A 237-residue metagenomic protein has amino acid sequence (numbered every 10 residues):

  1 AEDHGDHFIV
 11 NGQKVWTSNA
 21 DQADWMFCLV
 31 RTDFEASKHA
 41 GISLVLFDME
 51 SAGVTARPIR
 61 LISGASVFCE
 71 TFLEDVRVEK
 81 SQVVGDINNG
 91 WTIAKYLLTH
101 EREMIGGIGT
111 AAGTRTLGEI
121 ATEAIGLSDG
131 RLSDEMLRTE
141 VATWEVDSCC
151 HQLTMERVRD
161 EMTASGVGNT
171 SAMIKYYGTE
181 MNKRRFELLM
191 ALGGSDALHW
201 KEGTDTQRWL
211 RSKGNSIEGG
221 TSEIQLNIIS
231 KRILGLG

Functional and structural regions predicted by a protein language model:
A1-E2: A structural signal for short hydrophobic beta-strand segments in well-ordered beta-sheet cores
H7, N11-R57: A short core secondary-structure module
V10-G12, C28, V45, L73 (+5 more regions): Buried hydrophobic positions in well-ordered alpha/beta secondary-structure cores of metabolic enzymes
V15-D21, I62-S63, G214-G219: Glycine-rich phosphate/pyrophosphate-binding beta-alpha loops
W16, W25-F27, L44, F68-F72 (+5 more regions): Tryptophan-centric aromatic hotspots in well-structured domains and transmembrane helices
G53-Q152, N215, K231: Glycine-rich beta->alpha junctions and the first turn(s) of the following alpha-helix
I93-L97, I105-G107, G193-G237: Glycine-rich phosphate/cofactor-binding loops in nucleotide/flavin-utilizing enzymes
G126-R138, C149-G203: C-terminal helix-coil-helix/basic helical segment that borders enzyme active sites and/or dimer interfaces and provides
